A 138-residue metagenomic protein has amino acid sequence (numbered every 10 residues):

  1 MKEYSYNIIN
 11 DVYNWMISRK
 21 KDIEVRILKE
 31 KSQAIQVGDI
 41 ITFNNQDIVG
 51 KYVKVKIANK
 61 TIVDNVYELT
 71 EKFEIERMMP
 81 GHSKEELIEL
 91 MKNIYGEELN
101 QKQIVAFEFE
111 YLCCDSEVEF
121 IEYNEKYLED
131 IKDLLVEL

Functional and structural regions predicted by a protein language model:
M1-E3, I40, Y52, I104: Intrinsic-disorder/low-complexity, polar/charged segments enriched in Ser/Thr/Lys/Arg/Asp/Glu/Gln
M1-V37, N124-L138: Compositionally biased, charged N-terminal/linker segments
S5, K56, A106-E108: Beta-strand secondary-structure signal
E30, N45-G50: Short, charged beta-turn/beta-strand-edge "cap" motif at the junction between a beta-strand and an adjacent loop
G38-Q46: Short conserved beta-strand and strand-loop elements enriched in small hydrophobics with frequent Asp/Gly
D39, G50-I62: Short beta-strand-centered aromatic/proline hotspots
D47, N59, Y111-C113: A mature extracytoplasmic/lumenal domain signature
Y67-L138: Contiguous surface segments at macromolecular interaction interfaces
